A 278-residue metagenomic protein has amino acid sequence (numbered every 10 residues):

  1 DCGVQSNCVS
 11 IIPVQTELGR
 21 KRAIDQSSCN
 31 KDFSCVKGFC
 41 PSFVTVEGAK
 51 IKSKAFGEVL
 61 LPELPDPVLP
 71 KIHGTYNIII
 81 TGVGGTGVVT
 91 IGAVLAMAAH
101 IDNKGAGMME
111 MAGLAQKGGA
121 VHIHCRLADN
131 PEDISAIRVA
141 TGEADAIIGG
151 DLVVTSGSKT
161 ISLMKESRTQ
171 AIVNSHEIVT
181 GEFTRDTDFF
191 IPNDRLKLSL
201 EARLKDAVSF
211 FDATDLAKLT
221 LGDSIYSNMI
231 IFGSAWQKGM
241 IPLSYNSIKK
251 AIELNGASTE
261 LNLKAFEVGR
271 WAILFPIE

Functional and structural regions predicted by a protein language model:
D1-I24, S28-K54: Iron-sulfur cluster-binding cysteine motifs and their immediate structural context in ferredoxin-like electron-transfer
V44-I80, T86-E278: Active-site cofactor/cluster-binding pocket
